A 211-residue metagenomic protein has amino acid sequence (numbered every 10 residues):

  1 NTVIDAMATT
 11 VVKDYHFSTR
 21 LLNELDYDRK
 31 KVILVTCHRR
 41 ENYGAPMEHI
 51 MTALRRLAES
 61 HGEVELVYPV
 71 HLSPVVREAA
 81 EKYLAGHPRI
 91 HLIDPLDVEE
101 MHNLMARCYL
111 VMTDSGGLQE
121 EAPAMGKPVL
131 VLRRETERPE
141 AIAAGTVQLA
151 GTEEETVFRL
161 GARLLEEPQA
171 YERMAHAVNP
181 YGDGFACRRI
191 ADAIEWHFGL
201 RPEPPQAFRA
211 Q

Functional and structural regions predicted by a protein language model:
N1-Y68, S73-Q211: Nucleotide-activated sugar donor-binding and catalytic core shared by glycosyltransferases and related lipid-linked
